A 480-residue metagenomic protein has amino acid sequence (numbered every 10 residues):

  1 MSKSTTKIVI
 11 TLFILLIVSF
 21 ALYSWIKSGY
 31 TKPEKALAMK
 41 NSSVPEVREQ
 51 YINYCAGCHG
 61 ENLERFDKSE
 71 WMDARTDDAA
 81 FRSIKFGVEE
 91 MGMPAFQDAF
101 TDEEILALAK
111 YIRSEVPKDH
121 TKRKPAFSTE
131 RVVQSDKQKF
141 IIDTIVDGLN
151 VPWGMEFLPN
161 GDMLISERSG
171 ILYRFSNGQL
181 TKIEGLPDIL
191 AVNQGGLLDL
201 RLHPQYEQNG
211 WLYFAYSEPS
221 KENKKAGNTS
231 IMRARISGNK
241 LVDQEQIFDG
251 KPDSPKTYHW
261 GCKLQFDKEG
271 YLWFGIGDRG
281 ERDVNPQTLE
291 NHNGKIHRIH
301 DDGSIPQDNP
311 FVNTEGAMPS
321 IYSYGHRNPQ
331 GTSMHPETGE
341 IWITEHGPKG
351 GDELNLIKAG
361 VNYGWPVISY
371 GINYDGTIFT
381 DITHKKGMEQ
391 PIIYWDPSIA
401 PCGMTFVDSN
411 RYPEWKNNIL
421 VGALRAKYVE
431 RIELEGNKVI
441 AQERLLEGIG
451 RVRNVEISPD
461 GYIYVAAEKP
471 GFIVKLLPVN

Functional and structural regions predicted by a protein language model:
K27-Q50, M318: Electrostatic cytochrome c docking/interface patches
K40-E61, A80-F86, V146: Sequence/structural segment immediately N-terminal to covalent heme-attachment motifs in c-type and related
S43, Y51-G57, N62, G92 (+5 more regions): Short pre-active-site segment immediately N-terminal to redox-active cysteine/selenocysteine motifs in thiol-based
G57, R65-K118, G196-L197: Extracytoplasmic electron-transfer domains, predominantly the class I c-type cytochrome c fold
E104-A107, I112-R282, G331-M334, E340-G347 (+2 more regions): Acidic, Gly/Ser/Thr-rich repeat motifs that build Ca2+-stabilized beta-propeller blades
K182-G195, Q244-W260, D301-Y322, P366-D396: Surface-exposed loop and turn segments in beta-propeller and other repeat-based domains that flank or scaffold
N228-N239, L289-D302, I357-K358: Beta-propeller blade signature
H326, K438-P459: Conserved blade-ending motifs and adjacent loop-strand segments that build the rim/top face of beta-propeller domains
